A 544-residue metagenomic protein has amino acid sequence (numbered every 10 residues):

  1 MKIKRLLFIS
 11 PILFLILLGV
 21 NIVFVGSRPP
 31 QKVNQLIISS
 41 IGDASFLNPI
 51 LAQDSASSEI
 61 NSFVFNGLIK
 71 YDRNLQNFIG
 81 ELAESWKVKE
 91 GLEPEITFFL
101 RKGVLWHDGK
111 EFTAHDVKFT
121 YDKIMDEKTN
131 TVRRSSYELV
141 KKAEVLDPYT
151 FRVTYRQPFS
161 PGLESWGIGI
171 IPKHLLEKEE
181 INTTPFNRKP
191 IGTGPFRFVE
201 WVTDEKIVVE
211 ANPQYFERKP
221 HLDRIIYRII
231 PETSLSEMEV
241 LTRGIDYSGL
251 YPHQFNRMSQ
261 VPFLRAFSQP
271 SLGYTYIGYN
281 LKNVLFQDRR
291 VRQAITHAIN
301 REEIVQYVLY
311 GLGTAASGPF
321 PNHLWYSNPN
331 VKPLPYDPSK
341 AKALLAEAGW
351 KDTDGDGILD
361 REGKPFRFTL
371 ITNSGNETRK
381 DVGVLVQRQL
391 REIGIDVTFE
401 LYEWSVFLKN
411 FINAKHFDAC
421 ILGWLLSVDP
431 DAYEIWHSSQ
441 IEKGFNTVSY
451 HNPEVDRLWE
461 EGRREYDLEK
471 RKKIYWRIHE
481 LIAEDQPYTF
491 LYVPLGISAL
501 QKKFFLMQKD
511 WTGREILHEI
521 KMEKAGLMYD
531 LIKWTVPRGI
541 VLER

Functional and structural regions predicted by a protein language model:
L17, Y155, V202, A298-K332 (+2 more regions): Detector for C-terminal structural segments
R28, I38, T203, K351-L426 (+1 more regions): Ligand/substrate-recognition segments at binding pockets and active sites
I37, T113-T120, P148-T154, G194-P195 (+7 more regions): Alpha-helical secondary-structure segments
S39-G91, D122, I191: N-terminal lobe/hinge region of extracytoplasmic solute-binding protein
G42-E59, L82-A83, K110, V132 (+4 more regions): A structural "hinge/loop" feature
D72-N74, P148, W166-P220, R224 (+4 more regions): Gly/Pro-rich hinge or "lid" segments in bacterial periplasmic/extracellular proteins
K87, F99, R134-E177: Surface-exposed binding/hinge segments that line and control ligand-binding clefts or catalytic entry sites
T184-N187, N212-M258, V384-Q387, D396-T398 (+1 more regions): Ligand-site clamp/hinge motif
